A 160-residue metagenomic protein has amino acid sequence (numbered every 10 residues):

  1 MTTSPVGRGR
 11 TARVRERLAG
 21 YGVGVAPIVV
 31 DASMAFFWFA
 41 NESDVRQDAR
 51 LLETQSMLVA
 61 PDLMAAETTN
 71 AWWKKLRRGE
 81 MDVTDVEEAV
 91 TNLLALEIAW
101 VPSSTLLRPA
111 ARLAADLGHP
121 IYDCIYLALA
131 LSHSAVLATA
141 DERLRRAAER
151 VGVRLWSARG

Functional and structural regions predicted by a protein language model:
M1-L63, K75-E88, V151: Short, well-structured N-terminal submotif of metal-dependent ribonuclease cores
G9, R17, A95-R143: Active-site neighborhoods of divalent-metal-dependent phosphate/nucleic-acid chemistry enzymes
E42, R143-L144, G160: Short, acidic/turn-prone active-site loops that include or flank metal/cofactor- and phosphate-binding residues
T69-V101, P109: Active-site-proximal, substrate-binding regions of enzyme catalytic domains and RNA-binding/basic surfaces
W100-P102, R154-G160: Short acidic-hydrophobic, aromatic-tinged amphipathic segments that line or gate anion-handling sites
R145-R150: Short loop/helix-cap segments at secondary-structure boundaries that form the rim of catalytic
